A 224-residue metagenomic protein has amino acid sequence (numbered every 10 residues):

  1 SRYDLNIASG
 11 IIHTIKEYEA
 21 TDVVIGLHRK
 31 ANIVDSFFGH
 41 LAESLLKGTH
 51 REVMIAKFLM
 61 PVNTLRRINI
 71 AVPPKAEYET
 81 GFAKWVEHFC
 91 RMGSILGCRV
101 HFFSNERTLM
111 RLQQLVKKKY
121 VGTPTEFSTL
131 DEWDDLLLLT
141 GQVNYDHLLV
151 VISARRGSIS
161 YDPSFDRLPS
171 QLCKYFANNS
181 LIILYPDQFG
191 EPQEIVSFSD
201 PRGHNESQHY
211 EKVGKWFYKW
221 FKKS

Functional and structural regions predicted by a protein language model:
S1-R2, F103: Structural motif
R2-S9: Charged docking surfaces used in two-component/phosphorelay signaling
A8, T14, E19-D22, L27: Cytosolic regulatory and coupling regions of membrane transport/channel systems
I12-I15, D135-N144: Short amphipathic alpha-helix with an adjacent loop that forms part of the alpha/beta core around
T21-Q114, K119-W133, N144-L148, S153-S224: Intrinsically disordered or low-complexity boundary/linker segments at protein termini and domain junctions
